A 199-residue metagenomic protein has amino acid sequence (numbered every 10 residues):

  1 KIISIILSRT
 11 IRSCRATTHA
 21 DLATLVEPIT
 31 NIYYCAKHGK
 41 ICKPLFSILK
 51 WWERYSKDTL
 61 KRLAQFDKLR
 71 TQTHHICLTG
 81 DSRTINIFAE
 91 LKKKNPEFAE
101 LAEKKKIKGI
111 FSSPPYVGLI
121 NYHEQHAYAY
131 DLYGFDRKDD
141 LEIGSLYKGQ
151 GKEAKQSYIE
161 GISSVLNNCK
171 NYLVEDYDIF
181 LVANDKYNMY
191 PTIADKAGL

Functional and structural regions predicted by a protein language model:
I2-I110, V117: SAM-dependent nucleic-acid methyltransferase catalytic core
S4, Y122-Q125, T192-A194: Short amphipathic alpha-helical segments
F88-I110, P115-D176: SAM-dependent methyltransferase catalytic-core segment centered on the flexible catalytic loop and adjoining short
Y130-F135, M189-L199: Conserved Class I S-adenosyl-L-methionine
Y172-V174, D178-L181, D195-K196: C-terminal structured domain segments across diverse proteins
A183-D185: Short strand-turn motif at the edge of the Rossmann-like AdoMet-binding core
